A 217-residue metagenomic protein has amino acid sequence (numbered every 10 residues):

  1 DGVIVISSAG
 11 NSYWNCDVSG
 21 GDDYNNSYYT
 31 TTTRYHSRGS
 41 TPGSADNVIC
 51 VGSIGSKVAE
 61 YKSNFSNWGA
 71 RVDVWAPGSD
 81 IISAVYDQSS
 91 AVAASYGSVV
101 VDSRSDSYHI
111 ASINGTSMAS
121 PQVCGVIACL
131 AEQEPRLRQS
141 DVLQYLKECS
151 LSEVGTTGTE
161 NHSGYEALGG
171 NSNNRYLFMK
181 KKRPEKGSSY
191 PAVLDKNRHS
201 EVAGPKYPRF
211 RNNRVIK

Functional and structural regions predicted by a protein language model:
D1-G2, T30-A45, S95-I113, Y165-Y176: Glycine-rich, flexible loop segments associated with nucleotide phosphate handling
D1-Y86, K147-L151: Catalytic-core segments of hydrolase enzymes
V5, N47, N64, D73 (+4 more regions): Short, flexible coil/turn micro-motifs enriched in small/turn-prone residues
W14, S56, D73, A119 (+2 more regions): Short, electropositive, low-hydrophobicity segments enriched in small/polar residues
N47-C50, E132-K196: C-terminal subdomain of the subtilisin-like protease fold in secreted/lumenal serine endopeptidases
N67, A76, I113, F210-R211: Structural motif
G78-H162: Hydrolase catalytic cores
S189-K217: Viral virion structural and adsorption modules
